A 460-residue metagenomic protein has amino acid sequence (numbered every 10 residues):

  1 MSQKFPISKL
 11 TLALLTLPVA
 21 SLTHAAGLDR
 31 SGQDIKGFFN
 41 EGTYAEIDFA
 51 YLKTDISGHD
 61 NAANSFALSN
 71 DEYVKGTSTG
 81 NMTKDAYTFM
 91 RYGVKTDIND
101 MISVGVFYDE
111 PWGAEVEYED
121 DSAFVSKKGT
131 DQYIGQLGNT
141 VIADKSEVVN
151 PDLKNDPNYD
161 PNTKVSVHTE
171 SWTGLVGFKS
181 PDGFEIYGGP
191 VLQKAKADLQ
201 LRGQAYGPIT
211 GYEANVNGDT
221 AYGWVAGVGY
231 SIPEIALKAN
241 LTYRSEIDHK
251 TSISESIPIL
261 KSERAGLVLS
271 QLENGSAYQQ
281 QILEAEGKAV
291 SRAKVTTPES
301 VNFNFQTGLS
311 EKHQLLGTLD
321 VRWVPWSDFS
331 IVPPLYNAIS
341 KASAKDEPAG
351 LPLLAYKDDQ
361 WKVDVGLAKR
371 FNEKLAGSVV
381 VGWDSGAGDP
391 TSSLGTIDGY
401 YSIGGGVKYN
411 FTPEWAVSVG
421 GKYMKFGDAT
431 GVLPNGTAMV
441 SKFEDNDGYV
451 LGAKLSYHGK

Functional and structural regions predicted by a protein language model:
S2-E119: N-terminal, post-signal peptide beta-strand-biased segments of exported outer-membrane/organellar beta-barrel and other
D60, I98-S103, D109-K460: Outer-membrane beta-barrel porins/channels
